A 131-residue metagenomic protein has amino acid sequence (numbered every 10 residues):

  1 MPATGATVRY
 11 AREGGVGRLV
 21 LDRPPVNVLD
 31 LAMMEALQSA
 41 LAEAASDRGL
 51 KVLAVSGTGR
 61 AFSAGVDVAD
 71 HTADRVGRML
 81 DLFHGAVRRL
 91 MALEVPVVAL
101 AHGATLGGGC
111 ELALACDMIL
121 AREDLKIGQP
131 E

Functional and structural regions predicted by a protein language model:
M1-T58, R88: Conserved CoA-thioester-binding segment of acyl-CoA-metabolizing enzymes
G14, G57-G59, V66, C110 (+2 more regions): Short, small-residue-rich loop/turn micro-motifs
L19, V55, D67, L112-L114: Hydrophobic/aromatic residues within transmembrane alpha-helices of multi-pass small-molecule transporters
N27, A69-T72, G128: Nucleotide phosphate-binding site architecture
M34-A36, G49, G57-R89, T105: Glycine- (often His-adjacent) and acidic-residue-rich active-site loop that binds/positions the CoA thioester
R89-E131: Glycine-rich beta-to-alpha active-site loop
